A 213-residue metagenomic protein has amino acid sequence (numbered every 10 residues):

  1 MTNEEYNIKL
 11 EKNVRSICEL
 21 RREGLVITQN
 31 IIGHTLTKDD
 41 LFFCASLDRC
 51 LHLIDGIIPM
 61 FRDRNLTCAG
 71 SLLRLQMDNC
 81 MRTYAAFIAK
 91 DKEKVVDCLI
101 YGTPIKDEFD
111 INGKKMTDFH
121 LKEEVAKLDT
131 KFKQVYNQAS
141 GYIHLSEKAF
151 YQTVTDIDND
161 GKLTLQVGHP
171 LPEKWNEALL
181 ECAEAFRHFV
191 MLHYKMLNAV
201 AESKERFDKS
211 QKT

Functional and structural regions predicted by a protein language model:
M1-T67, S71-L73, R82-A86, K92-T213: A cross-kingdom marker of C-terminal helix-rich interaction/assembly modules
